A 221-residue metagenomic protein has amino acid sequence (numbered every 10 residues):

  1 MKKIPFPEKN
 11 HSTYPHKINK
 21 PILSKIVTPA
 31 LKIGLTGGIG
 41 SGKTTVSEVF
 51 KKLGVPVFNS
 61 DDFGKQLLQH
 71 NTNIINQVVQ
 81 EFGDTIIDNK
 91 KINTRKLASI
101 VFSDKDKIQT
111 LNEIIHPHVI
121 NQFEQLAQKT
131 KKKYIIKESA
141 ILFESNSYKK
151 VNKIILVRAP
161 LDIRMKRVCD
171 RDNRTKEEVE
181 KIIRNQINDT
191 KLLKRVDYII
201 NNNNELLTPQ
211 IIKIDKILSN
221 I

Functional and structural regions predicted by a protein language model:
K2-K25, A30, Q125-L126, T130-Y134 (+4 more regions): NTP-dependent small-molecule kinase module
I33-L35: Hydrophobic anchor at the beta1->P-loop junction of P-loop NTPases
G38, F50: P-loop (Walker A) phosphate-binding loop of NTP-binding proteins
S41: ATP-binding Walker
T44: Walker A/P-loop
K51-S60, T72-N73: Post-Walker A helix-loop "phosphate-sensing" segment adjacent to the P-loop in P-loop NTPases
L53, I75-V79, L161-C169, K176 (+1 more regions): An amphipathic alpha-helix signature
D62-K131: ATP-dependent small-molecule kinase phosphotransfer cores that center on conserved nucleotide phosphate-binding segments
